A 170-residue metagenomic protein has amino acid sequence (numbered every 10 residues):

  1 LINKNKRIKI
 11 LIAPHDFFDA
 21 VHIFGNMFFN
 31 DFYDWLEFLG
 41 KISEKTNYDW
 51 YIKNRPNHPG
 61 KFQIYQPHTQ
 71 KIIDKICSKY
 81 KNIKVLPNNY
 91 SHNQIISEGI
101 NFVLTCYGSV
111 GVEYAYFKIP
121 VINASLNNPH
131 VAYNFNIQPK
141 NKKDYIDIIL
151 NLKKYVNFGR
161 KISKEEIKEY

Functional and structural regions predicted by a protein language model:
L1, N134-Y170: Leloir-type glycosyltransferase catalytic cores
L1-I73: Conserved catalytic-core segment of nucleotide-activated headgroup transferases in glycan assembly
F18-D19, Y51-K53, N123-A132, Y145-D147: Short acidic (Asp/Glu) and glycine-rich catalytic loops that position anionic groups and cofactors
K41-I42, K84, S91-H92: Structured mid-domain segments that build the active-site/substrate or prosthetic-cofactor binding neighborhood
I52-P56, P87-H92: Acidic carboxylate-rich catalytic motifs and surrounding loops in phosphoryl-/glycosyl-chemistry enzymes
T69-P87: Nucleotide-activated donor-binding/catalytic signature segment of Leloir-type glycosyltransferases, i.e., the conserved
N88-N136: A donor-sugar binding/catalytic signature common to diverse glycosyltransferases and related nucleotide-sugar
